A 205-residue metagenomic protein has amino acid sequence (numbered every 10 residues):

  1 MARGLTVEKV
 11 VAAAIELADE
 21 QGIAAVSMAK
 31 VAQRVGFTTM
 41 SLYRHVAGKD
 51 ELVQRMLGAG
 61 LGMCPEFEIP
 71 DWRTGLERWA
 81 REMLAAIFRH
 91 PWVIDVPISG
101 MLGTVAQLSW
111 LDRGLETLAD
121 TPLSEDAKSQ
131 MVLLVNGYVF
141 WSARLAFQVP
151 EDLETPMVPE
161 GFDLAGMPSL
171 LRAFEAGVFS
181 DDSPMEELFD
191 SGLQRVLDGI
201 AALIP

Functional and structural regions predicted by a protein language model:
M1-K30, R34-F37, V46-Q54: Basic, helix-initiating cap at the start of DNA-binding domains
V10-A18, M56, G60, M83 (+2 more regions): Short hydrophobic clusters on alpha-helical segments that form packing/core surfaces in small helical domains
H45-V46, M131: Residues in the recognition helix of alpha-helical DNA-binding motifs
K49, R55-A86, L170-E175, L188-V196 (+1 more regions): N-terminal hydrophobic signal/anchor transmembrane helix of membrane proteins
P65-S109, K128: Hydrophobic alpha-helical connector segments
W110-P159, D182, I200-L203: Hydrophobic alpha-helical bundle segments that form small-molecule/ligand-binding pockets
Q148-P205: C-terminal peripheral helix-coil segments that are non-catalytic and often amphipathic
